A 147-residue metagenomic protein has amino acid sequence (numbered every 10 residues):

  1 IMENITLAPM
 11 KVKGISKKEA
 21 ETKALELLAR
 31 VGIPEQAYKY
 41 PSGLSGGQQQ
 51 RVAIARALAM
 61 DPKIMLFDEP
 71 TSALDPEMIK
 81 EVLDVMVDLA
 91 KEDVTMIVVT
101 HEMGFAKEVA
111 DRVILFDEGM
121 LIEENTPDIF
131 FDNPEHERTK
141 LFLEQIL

Functional and structural regions predicted by a protein language model:
Y40-L44, Q48: Conserved ABC ATPase signature
A59-K63: A short, proline-enriched helix->beta-strand linker immediately N-terminal to the Walker B motif in ABC-type P-loop
M65-D68: Catalytic Walker B motif of ABC-type/P-loop ATPase nucleotide-binding domains
I79-E92: Helical segment within the ABC ATPase nucleotide-binding domain
T100-H101: H-loop/switch region of ABC-family ATPase nucleotide-binding domains
A106-E108: A short, surface-exposed alpha-helical micro-motif characterized by mixed small hydrophobic and charged/polar residues
